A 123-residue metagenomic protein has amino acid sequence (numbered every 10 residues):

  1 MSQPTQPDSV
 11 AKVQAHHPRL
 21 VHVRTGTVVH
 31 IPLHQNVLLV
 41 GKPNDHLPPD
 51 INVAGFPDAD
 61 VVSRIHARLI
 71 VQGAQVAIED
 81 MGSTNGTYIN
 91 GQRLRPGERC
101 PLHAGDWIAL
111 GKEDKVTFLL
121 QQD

Functional and structural regions predicted by a protein language model:
M1-D60, Q121-D123: Intrinsically disordered, low-complexity acidic Ser/Thr-rich regulatory segments
V29, L94, K115-V116: Short, isolated positions in well-ordered beta-strands
Q35-G111: Forkhead-associated
I108, T117-D123: Alpha-helical scaffolds that organize eukaryotic protein assemblies
